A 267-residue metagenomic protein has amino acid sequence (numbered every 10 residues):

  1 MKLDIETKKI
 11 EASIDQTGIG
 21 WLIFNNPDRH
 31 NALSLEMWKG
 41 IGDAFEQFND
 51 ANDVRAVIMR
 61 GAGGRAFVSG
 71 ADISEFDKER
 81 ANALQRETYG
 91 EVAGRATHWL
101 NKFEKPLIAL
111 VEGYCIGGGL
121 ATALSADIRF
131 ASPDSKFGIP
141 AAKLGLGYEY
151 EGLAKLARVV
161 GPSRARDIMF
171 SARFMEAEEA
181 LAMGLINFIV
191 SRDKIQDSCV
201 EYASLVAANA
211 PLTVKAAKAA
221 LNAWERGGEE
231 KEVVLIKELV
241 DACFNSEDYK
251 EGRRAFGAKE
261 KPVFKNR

Functional and structural regions predicted by a protein language model:
M1-R60, H98: Conserved CoA-thioester-binding segment of acyl-CoA-metabolizing enzymes
M1-W21, N25, R173-L205, K215-E225 (+1 more regions): Amphipathic alpha-helical segments at domain termini/boundaries
L22, N26, I41, M59 (+7 more regions): Terminal peptide-recognition signature
N26-P27, N209, S246, K259: Short loop-to-helix capping motifs
E36, G40, V92, W99 (+4 more regions): Charged catalytic carboxylate motif
G61-W99, G145, G228: Glycine- (often His-adjacent) and acidic-residue-rich active-site loop that binds/positions the CoA thioester
H98-L212, S246, E251-R254: Crotonase-fold acyl-CoA enzyme core
I168, A220, W224, E238-F244: Helix-loop "lid/cap" segments that line or gate small-molecule binding pockets
